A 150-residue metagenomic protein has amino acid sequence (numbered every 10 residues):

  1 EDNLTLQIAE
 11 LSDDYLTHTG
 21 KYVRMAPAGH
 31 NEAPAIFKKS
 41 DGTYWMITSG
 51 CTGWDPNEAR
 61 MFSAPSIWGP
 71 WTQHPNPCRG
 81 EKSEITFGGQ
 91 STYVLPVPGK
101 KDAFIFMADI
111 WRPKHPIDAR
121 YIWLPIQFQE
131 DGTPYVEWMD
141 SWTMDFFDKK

Functional and structural regions predicted by a protein language model:
E1-K150: Carbohydrate-active catalytic/glycan-binding domains of CAZyme proteins, especially the secreted or lumenal ectodomains
